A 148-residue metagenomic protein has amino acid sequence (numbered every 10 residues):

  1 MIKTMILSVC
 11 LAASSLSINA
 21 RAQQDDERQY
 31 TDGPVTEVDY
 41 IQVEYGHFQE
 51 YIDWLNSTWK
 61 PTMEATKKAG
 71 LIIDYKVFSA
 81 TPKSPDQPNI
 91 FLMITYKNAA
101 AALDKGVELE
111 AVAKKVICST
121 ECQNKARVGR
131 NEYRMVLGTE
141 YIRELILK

Functional and structural regions predicted by a protein language model:
M1-L7: Bacterial N-terminal signal peptides that target proteins for export
S8-S15: Bacterial N-terminal signal peptides
L16-A22: Sec/Tat signal peptide C-region and signal peptidase I cleavage site
Q24-Y30, P61, A65-I73, M93-R143 (+1 more regions): An amphipathic, aromatic/His-enriched active-site/gating alpha helix that lines ligand/cofactor pockets
Q29-V35, P82-D86: Short, flexible turn/loop "capping" segments at secondary-structure junctions
T31-G46: Acidic/histidine-rich, surface-exposed loop or edge segments in extracytoplasmic proteins
D39, Y51, L92, A102: Hydrophobic pocket/interface hotspot
E44-P88: N-terminal, post-signal-peptide region of Sec/Tat-exported proteins
